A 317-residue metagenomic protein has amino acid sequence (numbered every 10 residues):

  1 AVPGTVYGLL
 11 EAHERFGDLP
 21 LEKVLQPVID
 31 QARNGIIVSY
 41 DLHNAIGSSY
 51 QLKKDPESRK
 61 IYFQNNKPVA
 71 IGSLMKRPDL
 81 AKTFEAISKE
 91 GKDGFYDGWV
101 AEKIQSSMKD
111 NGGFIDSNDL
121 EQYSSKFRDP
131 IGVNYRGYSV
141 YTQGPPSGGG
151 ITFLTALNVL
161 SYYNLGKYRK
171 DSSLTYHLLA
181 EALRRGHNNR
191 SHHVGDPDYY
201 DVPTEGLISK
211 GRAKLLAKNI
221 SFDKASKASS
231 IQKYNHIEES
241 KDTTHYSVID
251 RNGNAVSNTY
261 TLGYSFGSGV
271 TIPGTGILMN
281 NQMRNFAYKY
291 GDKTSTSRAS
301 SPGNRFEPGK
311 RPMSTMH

Functional and structural regions predicted by a protein language model:
A1-G91, F95-G144, G148, I208 (+1 more regions): Noncatalytic scaffold domains of N-terminal-nucleophile
A12-D18, D30, N34, S106 (+7 more regions): Short, well-ordered loop/turn and helix-capping segments at boundaries between secondary-structure elements and domains
K53, Y123-S124, H236-K241, P312: Short loop/turn motifs at secondary-structure junctions and domain boundaries
F114-D116, N254-H317: Active-site rim segments in enzyme catalytic domains, especially the processed small/beta chain of N-terminal
F127, S240-T243, S265, M316: Short, small/polar residue-rich loop motifs at catalytic or cofactor-binding pockets
Y141-G150, T243-S247, T259-T271: Glycine-rich phosphate/pyrophosphate-binding beta-alpha loops
G149-T155, R185: Extended, domain-scale alpha-helical bundle/helix-rich regions
Y163-L262, T275: Internal maturation/activation junctions in enzymes
